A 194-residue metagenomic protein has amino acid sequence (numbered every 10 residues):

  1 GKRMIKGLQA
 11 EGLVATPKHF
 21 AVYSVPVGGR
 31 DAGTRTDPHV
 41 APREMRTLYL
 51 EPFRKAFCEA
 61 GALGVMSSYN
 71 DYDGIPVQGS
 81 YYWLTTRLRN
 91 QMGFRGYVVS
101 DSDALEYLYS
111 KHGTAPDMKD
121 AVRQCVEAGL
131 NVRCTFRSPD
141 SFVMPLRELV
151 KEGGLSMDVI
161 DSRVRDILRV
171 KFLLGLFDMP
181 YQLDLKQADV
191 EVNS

Functional and structural regions predicted by a protein language model:
G1-S194: Glycoside hydrolase catalytic-domain context in secreted enzymes
